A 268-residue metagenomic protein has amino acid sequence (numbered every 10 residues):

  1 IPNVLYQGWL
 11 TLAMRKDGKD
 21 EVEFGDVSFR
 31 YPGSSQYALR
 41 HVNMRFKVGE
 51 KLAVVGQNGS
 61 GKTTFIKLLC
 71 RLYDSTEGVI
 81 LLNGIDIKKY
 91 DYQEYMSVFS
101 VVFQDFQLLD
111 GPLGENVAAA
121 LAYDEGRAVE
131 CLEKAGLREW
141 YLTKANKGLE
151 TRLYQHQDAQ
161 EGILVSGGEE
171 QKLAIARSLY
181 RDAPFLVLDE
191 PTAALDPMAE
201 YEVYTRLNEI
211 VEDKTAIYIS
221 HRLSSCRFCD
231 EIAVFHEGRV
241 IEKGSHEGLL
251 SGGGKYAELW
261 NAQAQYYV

Functional and structural regions predicted by a protein language model:
I1-S34, D74-E77, L81, D124-E133 (+1 more regions): ABC transporter TMD-NBD coupling linker
Y37, L81, R138-L173, D182-P184 (+1 more regions): ABC-fold ATPase nucleotide-binding domain signature/coupling loops
C70: Helix-to-loop junction immediately C-terminal to a conserved catalytic motif
G78-I85, Y95: Conserved ABC transporter NBD signature motif
F106-A159, D182, K255-E258: Conserved "ABC signature" C-loop
K147-G148, T205, R222, R227-V268: C-terminal portion of ABC ATPase nucleotide-binding domains
L186-E190: Catalytic Walker B motif of ABC-type/P-loop ATPase nucleotide-binding domains
